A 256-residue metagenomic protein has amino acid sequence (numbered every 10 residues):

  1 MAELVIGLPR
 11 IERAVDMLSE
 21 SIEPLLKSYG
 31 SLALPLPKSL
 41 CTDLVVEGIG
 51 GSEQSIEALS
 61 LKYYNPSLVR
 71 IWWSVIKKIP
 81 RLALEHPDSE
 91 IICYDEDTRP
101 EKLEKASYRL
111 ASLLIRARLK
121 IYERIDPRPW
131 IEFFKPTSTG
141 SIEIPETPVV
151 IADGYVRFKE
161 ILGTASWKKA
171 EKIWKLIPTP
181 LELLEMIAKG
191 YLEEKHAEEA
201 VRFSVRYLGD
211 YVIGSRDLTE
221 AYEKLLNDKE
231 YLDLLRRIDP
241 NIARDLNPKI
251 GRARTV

Functional and structural regions predicted by a protein language model:
M1-V256: Compositional signal for N-terminal targeting/processing segments
